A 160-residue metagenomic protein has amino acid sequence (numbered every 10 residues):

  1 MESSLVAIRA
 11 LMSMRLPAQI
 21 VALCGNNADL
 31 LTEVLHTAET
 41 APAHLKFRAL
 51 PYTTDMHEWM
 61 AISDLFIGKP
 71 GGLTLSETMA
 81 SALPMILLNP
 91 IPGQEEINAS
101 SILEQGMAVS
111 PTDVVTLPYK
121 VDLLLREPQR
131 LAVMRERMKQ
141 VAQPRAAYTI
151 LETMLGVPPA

Functional and structural regions predicted by a protein language model:
M1-S63, E96: Donor-nucleotide binding loops and adjacent catalytic segments primarily of GT-B fold Leloir glycosyltransferases
H57, L75-S81, S100: Short alpha-helical segment that forms part of, or immediately flanks, the ligand-binding pocket in carbohydrate-active
A61-G71: Acidic donor-binding loop of glycosyltransferase active sites
F66-G68, P84-G93: Short hydrophobic beta-strand element within catalytic cores of glycosyltransferases and related nucleotide-activated
A82, I97-M107: Acidic, glycine-centered active-site loop in nucleotide-sugar glycosyltransferases
E104-Q105, D113-Q129: C-terminal "capping" alpha-helix adjacent to the active site of nucleotide-linked donor transferases in cell-envelope
R130-P144: A short, well-ordered alpha-helix in the C-terminal region of glycosyltransferases
Q143-A160: C-terminal alpha-helical cap of glycosyltransferases
